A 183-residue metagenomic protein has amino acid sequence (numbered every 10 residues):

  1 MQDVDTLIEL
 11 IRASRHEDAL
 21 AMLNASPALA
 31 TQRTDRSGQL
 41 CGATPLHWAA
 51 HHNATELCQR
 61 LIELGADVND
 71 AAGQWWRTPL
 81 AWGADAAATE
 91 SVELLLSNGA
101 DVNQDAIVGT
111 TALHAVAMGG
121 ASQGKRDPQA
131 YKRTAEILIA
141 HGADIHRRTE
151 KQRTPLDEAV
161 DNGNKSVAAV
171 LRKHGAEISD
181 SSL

Functional and structural regions predicted by a protein language model:
M1-E9, N98, R126-T134, A140-H141 (+2 more regions): Ankyrin-repeat-protein effector appendages
Q2-L7, Q32-P45, A71-P79, D105-S122 (+2 more regions): Ankyrin-repeat boundary/"N-cap" motif
D5-A21: Alpha-helical segment of the N-proximal tetratricopeptide repeat
E9-S14, W48-A54, W82-A88, A115-Y131 (+1 more regions): Ankyrin repeat A-helix N-terminal signature
D18, E56-L57, E90-S91, R133-T134 (+1 more regions): Conserved ankyrin/ankyrin-like repeat signature
L23-L29, Q59-D67, E93-D101, E136-D144 (+1 more regions): Ankyrin repeat domain, specifically the short helix-to-loop turn at the C-terminus of the second helix of each repeat
Q39-L46, W76-P79, D127-H141: Glycine-rich, flexible loop segments associated with nucleotide phosphate handling
D67-D101, V108: A generic tandem-repeat structural signature
